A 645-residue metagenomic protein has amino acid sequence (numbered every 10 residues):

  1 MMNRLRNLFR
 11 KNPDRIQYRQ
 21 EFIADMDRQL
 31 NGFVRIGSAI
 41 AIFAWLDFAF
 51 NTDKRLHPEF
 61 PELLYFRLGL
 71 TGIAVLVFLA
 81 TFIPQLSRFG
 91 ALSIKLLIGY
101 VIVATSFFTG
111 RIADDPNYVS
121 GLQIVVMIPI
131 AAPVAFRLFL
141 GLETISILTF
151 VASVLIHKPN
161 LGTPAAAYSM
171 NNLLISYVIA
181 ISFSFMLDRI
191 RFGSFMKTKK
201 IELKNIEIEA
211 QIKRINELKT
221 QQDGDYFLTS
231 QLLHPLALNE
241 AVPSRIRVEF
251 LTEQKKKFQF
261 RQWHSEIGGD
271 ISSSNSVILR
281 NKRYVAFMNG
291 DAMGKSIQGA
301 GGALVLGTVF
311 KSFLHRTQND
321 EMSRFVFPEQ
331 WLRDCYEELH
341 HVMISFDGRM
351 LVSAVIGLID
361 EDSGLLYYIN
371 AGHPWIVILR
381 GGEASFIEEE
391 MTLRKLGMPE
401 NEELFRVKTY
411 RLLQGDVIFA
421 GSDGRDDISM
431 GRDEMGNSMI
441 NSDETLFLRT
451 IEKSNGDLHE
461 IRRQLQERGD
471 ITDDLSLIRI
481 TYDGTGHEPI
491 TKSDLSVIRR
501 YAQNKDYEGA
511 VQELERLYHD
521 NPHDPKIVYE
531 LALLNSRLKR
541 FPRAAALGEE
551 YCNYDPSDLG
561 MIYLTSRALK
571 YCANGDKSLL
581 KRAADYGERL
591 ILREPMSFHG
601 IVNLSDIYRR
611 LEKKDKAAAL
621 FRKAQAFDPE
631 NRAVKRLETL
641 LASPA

Functional and structural regions predicted by a protein language model:
G37-I128, S146-V151: Hydrophobic transmembrane alpha-helices and their membrane-interface boundaries in multi-pass, membrane-anchored
F43, I175-I206: Juxtamembrane or sensor-core-proximal signal-transducing alpha helices that couple sensory domains to cytosolic
E209-Q414, D470, L475-S476, T481: … and, occasionally, acidic/histidine-rich disordered N-termini of signaling adaptors
I297-F325, L412, D416-G469, E488-P489: Active-site-proximal, acidic helix/loop segment immediately C-terminal to a metal-coordinating Asp/Glu
T491, P525-K526, L559-G560, F598-H599 (+1 more regions): Helix-start (N-cap) detector for alpha-helical repeat units in TPR-like alpha-solenoids, especially tetratricopeptide
P522, P556-S557, P595, P629: Short coil turns that delineate tetratricopeptide repeat
